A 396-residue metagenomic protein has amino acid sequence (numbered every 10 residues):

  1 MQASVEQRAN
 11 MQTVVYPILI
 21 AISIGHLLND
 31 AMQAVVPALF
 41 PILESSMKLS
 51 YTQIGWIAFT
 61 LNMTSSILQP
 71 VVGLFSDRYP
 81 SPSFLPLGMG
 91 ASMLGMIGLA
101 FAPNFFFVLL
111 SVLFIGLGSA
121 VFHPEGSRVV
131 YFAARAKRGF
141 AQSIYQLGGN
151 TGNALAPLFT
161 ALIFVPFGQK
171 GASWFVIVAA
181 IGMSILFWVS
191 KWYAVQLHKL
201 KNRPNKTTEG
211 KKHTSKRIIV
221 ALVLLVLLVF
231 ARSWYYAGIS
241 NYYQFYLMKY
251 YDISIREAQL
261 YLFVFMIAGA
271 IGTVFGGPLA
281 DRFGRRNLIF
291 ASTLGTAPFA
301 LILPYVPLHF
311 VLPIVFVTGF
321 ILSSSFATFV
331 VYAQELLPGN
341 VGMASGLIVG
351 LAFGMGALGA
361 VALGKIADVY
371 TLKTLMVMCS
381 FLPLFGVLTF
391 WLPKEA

Functional and structural regions predicted by a protein language model:
A34, N62-P70, N153-A154, M266-V274 (+1 more regions): Residue-level signature of mid-helix packing/kink "hotspots" within the transmembrane helices of 12-pass Major
V36-P37, V220-A270: Extracytoplasmic gate region of multi-pass secondary transporters
K48, P80, F101-F106, R135 (+3 more regions): Helix-breaking motifs and short loop linkers at transmembrane-helix boundaries and internal kinks in secondary membrane
I67-F106: Conserved MFS/SLC helix-loop-helix module at the cytosolic interface between two early adjacent transmembrane helices
S83-G98, N287-L301, S380: Structural signature of the two symmetry-related core transmembrane helices
S111-G148: Cytoplasmic helix-loop-helix junction between adjacent transmembrane helices in 12-TM secondary transporters
Y145-A194: Helix-loop-helix hairpin linking two adjacent transmembrane segments in secondary transporters
A280-F329: C-terminal transmembrane helical hairpin of 12-TM major facilitator-type secondary transporters
